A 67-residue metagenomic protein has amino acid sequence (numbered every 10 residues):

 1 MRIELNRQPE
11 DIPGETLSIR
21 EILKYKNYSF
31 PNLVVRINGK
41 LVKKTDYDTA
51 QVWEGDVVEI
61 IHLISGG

Functional and structural regions predicted by a protein language model:
M1-G66: Ubiquitin-like/PB1-type beta-grasp interaction modules and other compact soluble beta-rich domains
